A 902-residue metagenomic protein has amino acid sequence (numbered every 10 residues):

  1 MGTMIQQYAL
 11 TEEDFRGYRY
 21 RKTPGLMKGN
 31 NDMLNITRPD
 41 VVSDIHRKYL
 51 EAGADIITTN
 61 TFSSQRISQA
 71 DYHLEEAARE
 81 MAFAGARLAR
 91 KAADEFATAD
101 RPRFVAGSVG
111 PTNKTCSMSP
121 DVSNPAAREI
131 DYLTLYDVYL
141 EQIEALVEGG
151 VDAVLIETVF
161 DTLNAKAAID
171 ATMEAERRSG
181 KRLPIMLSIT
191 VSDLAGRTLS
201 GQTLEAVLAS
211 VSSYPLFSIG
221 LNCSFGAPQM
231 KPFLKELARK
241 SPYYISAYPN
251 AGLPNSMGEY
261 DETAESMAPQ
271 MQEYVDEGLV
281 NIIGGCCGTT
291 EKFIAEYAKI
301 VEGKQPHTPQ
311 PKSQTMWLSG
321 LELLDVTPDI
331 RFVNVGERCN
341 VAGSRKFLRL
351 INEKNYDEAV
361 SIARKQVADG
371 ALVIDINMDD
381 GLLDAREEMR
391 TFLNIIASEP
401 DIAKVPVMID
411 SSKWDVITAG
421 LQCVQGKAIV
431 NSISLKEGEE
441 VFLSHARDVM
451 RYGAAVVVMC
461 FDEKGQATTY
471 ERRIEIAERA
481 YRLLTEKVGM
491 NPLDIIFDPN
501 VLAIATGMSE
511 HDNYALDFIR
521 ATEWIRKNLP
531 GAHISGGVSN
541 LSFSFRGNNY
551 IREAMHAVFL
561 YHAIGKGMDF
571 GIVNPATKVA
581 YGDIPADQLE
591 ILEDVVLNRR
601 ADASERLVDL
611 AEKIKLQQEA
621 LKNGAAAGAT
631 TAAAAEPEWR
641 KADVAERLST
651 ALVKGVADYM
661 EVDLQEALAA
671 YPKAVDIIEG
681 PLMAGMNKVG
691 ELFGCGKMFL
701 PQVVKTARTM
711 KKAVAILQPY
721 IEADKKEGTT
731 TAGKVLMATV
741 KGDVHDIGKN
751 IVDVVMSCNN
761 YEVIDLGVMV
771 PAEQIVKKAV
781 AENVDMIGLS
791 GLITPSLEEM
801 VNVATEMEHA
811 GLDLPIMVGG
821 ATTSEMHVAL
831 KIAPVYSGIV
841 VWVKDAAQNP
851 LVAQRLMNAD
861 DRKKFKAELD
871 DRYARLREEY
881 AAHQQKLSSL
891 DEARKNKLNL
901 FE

Functional and structural regions predicted by a protein language model:
M1-E902: Domain-level signal for soluble alpha/beta catalytic cores
